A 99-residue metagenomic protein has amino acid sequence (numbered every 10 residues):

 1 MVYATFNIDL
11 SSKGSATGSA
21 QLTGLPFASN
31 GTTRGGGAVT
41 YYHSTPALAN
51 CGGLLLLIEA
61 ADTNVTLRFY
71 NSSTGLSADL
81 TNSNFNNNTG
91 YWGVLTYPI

Functional and structural regions predicted by a protein language model:
M1-I99: Surface-exposed molecular-recognition determinants
